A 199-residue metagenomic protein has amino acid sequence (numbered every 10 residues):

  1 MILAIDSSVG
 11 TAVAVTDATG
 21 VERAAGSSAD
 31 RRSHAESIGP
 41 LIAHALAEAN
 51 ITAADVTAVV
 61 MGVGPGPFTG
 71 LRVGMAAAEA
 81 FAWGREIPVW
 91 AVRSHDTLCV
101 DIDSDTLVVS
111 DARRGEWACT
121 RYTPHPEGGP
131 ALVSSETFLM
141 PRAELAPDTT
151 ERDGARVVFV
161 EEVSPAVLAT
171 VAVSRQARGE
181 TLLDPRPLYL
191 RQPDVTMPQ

Functional and structural regions predicted by a protein language model:
M1-E22, A29, S33-S37, W90-Q199: Oxyanion-binding and handling regions
A29-D30, I42, P65: Short, well-ordered turn and helix-capping elements at secondary-structure junctions
E36, P40-A43, M75, E79: N-terminal, well-ordered alpha-helical segments
I42-A58: Phosphate/pyrophosphate-binding loops at sites that engage ATP/ADP/AMP, CoA/4′-phosphopantetheine, polyphosphate
A43-H44, W83, T170-S174: Short glycine/serine- and small hydrophobic-enriched flexible loop segments
A49-A54, A82-V92: Phosphate-handling active-site elements
A58-I87: DPxDG-like acidic metal-binding loop motif
